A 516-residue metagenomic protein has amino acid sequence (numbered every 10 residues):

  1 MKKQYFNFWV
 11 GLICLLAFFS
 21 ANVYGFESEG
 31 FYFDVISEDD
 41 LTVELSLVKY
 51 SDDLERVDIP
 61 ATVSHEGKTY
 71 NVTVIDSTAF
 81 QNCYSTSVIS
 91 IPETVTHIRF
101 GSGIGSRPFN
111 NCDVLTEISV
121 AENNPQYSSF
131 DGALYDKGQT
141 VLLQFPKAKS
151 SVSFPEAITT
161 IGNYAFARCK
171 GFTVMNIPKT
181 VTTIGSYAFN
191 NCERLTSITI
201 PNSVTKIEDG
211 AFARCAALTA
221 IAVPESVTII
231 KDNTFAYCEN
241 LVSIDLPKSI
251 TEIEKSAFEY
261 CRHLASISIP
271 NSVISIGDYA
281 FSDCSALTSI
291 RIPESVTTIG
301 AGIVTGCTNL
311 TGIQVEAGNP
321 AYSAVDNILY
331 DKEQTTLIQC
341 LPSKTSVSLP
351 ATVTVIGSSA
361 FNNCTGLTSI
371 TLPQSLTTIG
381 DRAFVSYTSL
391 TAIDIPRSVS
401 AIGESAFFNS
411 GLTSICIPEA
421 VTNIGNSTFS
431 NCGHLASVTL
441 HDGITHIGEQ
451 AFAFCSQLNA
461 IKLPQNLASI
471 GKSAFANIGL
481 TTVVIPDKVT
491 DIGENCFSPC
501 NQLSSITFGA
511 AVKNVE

Functional and structural regions predicted by a protein language model:
M1-G11: Bacterial N-terminal signal peptides that target proteins for export
W9-S20: Bacterial N-terminal signal peptides
V23-E27: Boundary at the C-terminal end of the N-terminal hydrophobic targeting segment
Y32-S37: Short amphipathic beta-strand and strand-loop transition segments with alternating hydrophobic
E38-T42, D52-V74, C83-G101, N110-A133 (+16 more regions): Structural signature of tandem-repeat unit edges
V48-Y50: Acidic, Ser/Thr
S77-A79, S106-R107, G162-A165, G185-A188 (+12 more regions): Consensus positions within tandem repeat domains that build extended binding/scaffold surfaces
